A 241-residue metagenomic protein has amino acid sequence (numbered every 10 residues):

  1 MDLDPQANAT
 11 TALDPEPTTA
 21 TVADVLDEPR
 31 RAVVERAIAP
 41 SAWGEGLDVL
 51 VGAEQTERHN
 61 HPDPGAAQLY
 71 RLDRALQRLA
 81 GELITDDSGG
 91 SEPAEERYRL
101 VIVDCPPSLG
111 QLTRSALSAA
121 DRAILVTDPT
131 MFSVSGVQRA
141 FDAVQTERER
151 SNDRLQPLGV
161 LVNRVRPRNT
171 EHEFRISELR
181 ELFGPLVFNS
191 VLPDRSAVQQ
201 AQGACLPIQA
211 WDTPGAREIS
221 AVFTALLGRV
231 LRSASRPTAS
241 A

Functional and structural regions predicted by a protein language model:
M1-A241: P-loop NTP-binding core
